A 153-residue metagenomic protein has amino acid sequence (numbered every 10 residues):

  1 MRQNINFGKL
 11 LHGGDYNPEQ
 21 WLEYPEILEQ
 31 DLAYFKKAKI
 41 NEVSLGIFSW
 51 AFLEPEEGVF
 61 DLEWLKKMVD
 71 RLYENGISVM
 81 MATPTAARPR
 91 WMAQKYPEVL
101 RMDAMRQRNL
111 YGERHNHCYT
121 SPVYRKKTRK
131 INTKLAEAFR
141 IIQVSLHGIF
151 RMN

Functional and structural regions predicted by a protein language model:
M1-I27, Y34, A38-N41: An acidic-aromatic substrate-binding cleft motif
F7-H12, K39-N41, Y73-V79, I141-L146: Short, well-ordered coil/turn segments that N-cap beta-strands
L10, D15-Y16, Q20, V59-D61 (+4 more regions): Residue-level preference for alpha-helix termini and adjacent loops
H12-E23, G46-W64, N109-R129: The substrate-binding groove and active-site-proximal loops of carbohydrate-active enzymes, especially glycoside
N17-E19, F48, P84-R88, F150-N153: Active-site beta-loop-alpha junctions enriched in small/polar residues
L28-N109, T133-A136: Aromatic-lined substrate-binding rim segments of carbohydrate-active enzymes
W91, P97-N153: Active-site groove signature of glycoside hydrolases
